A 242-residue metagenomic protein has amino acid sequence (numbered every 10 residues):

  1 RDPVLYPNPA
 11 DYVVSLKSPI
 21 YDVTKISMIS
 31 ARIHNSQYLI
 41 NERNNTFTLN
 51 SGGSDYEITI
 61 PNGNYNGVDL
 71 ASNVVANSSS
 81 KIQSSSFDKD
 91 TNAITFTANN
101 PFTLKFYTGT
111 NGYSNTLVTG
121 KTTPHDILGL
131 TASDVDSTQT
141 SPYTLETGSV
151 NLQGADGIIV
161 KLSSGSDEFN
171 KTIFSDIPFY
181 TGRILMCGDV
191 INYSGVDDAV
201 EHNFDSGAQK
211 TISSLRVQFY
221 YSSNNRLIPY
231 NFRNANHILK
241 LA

Functional and structural regions predicted by a protein language model:
R1-A242: The ATP-binding site of the protein kinase catalytic domain
